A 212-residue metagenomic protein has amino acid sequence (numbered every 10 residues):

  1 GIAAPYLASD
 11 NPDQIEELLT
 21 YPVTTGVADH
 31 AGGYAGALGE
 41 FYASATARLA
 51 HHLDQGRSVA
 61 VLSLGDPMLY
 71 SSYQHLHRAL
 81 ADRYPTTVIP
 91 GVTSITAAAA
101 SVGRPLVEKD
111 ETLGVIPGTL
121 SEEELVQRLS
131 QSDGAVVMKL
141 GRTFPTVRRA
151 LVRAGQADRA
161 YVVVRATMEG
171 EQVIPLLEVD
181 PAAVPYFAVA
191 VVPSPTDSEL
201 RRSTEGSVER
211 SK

Functional and structural regions predicted by a protein language model:
G1-I2, V27-D29, T96-A99, G118 (+1 more regions): Short, charged, surface-exposed secondary-structure boundary motifs
G1-Y84, A188-V189, P193-R201: Class I S-adenosyl-L-methionine
E16-L18, T86-V88, V115, A160-V162: Conserved beta-strand scaffold positions in the cores of enzyme catalytic domains, especially in NTP/NDP-utilizing
Y21, L64, G118, L140 (+1 more regions): Cofactor-binding loop segments of dinucleotide-utilizing enzymes, especially the Rossmann-like FAD- and NAD(P)+-binding
T24-T25, T93-A97, F144-P145, T167-G170: Short gly/pro/ser/thr-enriched loop/turn and capping motifs at secondary-structure boundaries
Y34-T46, P105-P117, V179-V189: A polyampholytic, Gly/Pro-enriched intrinsically disordered region
L38, L129-K212: A contiguous loop/helix-start segment that scaffolds small-molecule binding in enzyme catalytic cores
Q55, A60, G65-Q131, P181 (+1 more regions): Class I SAM-dependent methyltransferase SAM-binding "motif I" and its flanking Rossmann-like core
